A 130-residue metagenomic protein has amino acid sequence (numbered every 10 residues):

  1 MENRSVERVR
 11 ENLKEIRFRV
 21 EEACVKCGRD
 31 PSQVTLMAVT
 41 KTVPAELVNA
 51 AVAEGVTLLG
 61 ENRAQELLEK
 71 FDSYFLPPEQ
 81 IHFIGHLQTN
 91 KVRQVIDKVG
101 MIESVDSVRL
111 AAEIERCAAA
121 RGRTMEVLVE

Functional and structural regions predicted by a protein language model:
M1-E130: Conserved alpha/beta-domain cores
